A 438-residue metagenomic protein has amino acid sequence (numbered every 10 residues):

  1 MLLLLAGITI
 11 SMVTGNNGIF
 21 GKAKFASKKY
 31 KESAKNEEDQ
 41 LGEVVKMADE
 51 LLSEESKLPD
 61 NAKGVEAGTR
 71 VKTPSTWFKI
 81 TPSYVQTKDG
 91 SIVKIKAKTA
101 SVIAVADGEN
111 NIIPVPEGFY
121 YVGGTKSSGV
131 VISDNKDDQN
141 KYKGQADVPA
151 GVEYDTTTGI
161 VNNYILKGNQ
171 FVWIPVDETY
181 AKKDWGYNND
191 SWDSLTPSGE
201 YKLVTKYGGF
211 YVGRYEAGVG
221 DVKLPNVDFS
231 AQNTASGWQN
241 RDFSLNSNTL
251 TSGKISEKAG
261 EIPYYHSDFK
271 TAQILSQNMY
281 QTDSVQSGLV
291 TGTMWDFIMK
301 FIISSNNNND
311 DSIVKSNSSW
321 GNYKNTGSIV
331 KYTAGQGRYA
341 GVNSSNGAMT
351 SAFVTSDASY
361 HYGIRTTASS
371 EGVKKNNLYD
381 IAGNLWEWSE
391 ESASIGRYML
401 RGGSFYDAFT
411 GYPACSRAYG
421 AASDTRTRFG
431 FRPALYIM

Functional and structural regions predicted by a protein language model:
L2-K24: C-terminal juxtamembrane segment of a hydrophobic transmembrane alpha-helix
G18-E54: Membrane-proximal N-terminal amphipathic helix
F25, K46-A106: Periplasmic/extracellular, small/polar-rich flexible segments of pilin-like filament-forming proteins
L41-G64, I313-I329: Short, glycine/small-hydrophobic-rich surface segments
S101-P175, T179-K182: GGW-centered surface loops in extracellular recognition modules
I160, L166-N169, D190-D380: Short aromatic-cysteine micro-motif
D177-Y180, E216-V219, E390-I395, F405-Y406 (+1 more regions): Acidic glycine-/aspartate-rich tracts in secreted/extracellular proteins
P263, S267-K270, I274, V285-Q286 (+4 more regions): Disulfide-stabilized, aromatic/cysteine-rich ligand-recognition loop
